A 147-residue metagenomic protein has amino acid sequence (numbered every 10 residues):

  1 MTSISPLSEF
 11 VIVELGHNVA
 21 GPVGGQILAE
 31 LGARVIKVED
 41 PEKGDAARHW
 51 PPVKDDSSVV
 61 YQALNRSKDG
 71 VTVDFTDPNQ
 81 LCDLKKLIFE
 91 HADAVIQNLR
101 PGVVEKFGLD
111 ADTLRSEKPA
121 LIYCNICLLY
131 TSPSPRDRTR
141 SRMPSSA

Functional and structural regions predicted by a protein language model:
M1-S132: N-terminal helix-loop segment corresponding to the beta1-alpha1 unit of nucleotide/adenylate-binding folds
Y130-A147: Single conserved hydrophobic/aromatic residue that forms the stacking wall/gate of nucleotide- or nucleobase-binding
